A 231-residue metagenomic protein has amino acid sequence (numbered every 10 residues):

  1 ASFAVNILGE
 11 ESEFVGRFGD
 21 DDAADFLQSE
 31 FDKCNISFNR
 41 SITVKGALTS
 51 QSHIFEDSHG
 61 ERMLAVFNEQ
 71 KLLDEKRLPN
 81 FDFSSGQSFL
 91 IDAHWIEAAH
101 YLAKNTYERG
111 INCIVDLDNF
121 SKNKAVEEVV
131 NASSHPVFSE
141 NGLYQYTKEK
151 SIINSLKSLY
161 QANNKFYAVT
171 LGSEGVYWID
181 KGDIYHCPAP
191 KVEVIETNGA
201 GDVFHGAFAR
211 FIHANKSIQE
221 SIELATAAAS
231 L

Functional and structural regions predicted by a protein language model:
S2-E11, F211-A214: Alpha-helix C-terminal capping segments
I7-Q87: Conserved N-terminal subdomain of the carbohydrate kinase-like
V66-L73, F89-D92, N112-D116, L143-T147: Short, flexible loop segments at the rims of nucleotide/cofactor-binding pockets, characterized by
K71-F81, E97-A98, D116-K124: Active-site glycine-rich loop that binds ribose-phosphate moieties when present
A103-H186: Conserved phosphate/ATP/ADP-binding segment of small-molecule kinases
I152-L231: Conserved phosphate-binding/catalytic region of the ribokinase-like
